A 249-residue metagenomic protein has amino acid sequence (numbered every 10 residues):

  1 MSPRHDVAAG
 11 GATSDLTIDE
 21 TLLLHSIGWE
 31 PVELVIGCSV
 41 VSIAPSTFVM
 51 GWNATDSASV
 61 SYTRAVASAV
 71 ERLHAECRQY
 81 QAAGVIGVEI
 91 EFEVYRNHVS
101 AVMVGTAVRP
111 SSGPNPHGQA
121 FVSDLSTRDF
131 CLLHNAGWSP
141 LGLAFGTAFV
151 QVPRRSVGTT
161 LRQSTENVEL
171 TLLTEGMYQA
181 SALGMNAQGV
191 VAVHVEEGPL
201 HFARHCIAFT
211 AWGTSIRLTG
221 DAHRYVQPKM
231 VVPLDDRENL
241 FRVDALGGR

Functional and structural regions predicted by a protein language model:
M1-T47, R96-A148, H201, H205 (+2 more regions): N-terminal presequence-like segments and the immediate start of the first folded domain
V35, V40-S42, S46-V88, A144 (+2 more regions): Short, well-ordered alpha-helical segments
S68-P116, F209: Hydrophobic, ordered structural segments
G84-V94, Q188-L200, H223, P228-V231: Short, conserved loop-to-beta-strand elements that form functional interface hotspots
N186, T210, I216-L218: Terminal helix-to-tail segments of small alpha-helical proteins
